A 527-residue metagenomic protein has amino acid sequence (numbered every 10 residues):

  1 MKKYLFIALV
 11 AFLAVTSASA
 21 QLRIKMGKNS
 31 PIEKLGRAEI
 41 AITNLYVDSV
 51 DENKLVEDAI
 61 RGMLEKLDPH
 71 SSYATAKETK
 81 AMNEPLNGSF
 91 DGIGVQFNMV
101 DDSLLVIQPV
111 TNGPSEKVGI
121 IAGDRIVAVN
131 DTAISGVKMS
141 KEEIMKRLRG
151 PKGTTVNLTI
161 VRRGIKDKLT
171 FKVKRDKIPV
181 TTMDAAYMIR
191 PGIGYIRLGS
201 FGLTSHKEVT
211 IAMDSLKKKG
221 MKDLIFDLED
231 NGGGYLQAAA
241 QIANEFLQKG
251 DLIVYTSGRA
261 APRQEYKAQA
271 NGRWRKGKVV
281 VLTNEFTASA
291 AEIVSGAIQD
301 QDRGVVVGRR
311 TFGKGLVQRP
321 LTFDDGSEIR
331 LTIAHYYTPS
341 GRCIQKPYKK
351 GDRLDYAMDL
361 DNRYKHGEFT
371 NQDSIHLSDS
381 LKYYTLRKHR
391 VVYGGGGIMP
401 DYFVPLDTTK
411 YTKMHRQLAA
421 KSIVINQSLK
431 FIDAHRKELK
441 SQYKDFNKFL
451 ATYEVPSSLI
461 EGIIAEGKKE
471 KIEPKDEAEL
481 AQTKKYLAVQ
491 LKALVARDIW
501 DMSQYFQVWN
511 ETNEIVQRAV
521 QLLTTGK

Functional and structural regions predicted by a protein language model:
M1-K28: Bacterial Sec-dependent N-terminal signal peptides
A20-P31, L35-E52, T75, L105-Q108 (+4 more regions): Cleft-lining beta-strand/loop regions that shape enzyme active-site pockets
Y46-I107, G153-A185, W509-V520, K527: Extended, small/polar residue-biased N-terminal targeting/export presequences and adjacent propeptide/linker tracts
G123-R125: Structural motif
V127-A128, V254, V305, R330 (+2 more regions): Hydrophobic beta-strand signal
V129-N130, V161, P347, G395: Residue-level recognition of conserved beta-strand edge/terminus positions
V305-Y337, K350-Y364, T370-L377: Flexible, acidic/glycine-enriched loop-and-adjacent beta/alpha segments that face the extracytoplasmic/periplasmic side
C343-I344, Y348-K527: Conserved functional hotspot residues or short segments at active or partner-binding sites across diverse domains
